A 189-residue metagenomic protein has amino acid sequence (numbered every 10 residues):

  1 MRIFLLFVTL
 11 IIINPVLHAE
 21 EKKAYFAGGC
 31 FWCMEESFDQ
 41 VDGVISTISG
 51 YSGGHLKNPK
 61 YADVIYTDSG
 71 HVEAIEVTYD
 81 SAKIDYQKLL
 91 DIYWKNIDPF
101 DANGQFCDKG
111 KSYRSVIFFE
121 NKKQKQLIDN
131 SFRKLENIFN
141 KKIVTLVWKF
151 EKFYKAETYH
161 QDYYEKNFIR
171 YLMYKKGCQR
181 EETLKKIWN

Functional and structural regions predicted by a protein language model:
M1-F4, H18-A19: Core, highly hydrophobic multi-pass alpha-helical transmembrane subunits of bioenergetic inner membranes
I3-I13: Sec-dependent N-terminal signal peptides
H18-N189: Flexible coil/turn and secondary-structure edge motifs
